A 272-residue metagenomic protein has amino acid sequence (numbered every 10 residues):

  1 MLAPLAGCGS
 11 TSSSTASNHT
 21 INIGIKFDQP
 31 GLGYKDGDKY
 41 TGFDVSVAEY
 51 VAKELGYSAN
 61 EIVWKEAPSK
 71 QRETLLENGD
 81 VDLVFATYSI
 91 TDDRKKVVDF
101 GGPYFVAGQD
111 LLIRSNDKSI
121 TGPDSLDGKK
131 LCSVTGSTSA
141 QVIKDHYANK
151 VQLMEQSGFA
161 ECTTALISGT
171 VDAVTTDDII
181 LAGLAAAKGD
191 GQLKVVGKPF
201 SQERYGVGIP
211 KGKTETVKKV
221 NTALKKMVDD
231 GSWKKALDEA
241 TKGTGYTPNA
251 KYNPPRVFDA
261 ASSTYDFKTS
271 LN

Functional and structural regions predicted by a protein language model:
A6-T11: Bacterial signal peptide processing site
T15-F85: Extracytoplasmic small-molecule ligand-binding "clamshell" domains of the periplasmic binding protein/Venus flytrap
K26-F27, F105-I113, A182, A186-L224 (+1 more regions): Periplasmic-binding protein-like
D28-P30, Y40-L55, S89, A107-T163 (+3 more regions): Bilobed "Venus flytrap"/periplasmic-binding protein-like clamshell domains and structurally analogous long
V45-E54, D117, S137, G206-Y246: Extended ligand-binding regions for polar small-molecule ligands
I62-S125: Acidic, polar ligand-binding/catalytic clefts
I62-T74, K118-S119, M154-T164, S168 (+1 more regions): Short helix-initiation/N-cap motifs at beta->coil->alpha
A86-K96, K144-D145, I167, D172-Q202: A ligand-binding cleft/hinge motif common to bilobed small-molecule-binding domains
